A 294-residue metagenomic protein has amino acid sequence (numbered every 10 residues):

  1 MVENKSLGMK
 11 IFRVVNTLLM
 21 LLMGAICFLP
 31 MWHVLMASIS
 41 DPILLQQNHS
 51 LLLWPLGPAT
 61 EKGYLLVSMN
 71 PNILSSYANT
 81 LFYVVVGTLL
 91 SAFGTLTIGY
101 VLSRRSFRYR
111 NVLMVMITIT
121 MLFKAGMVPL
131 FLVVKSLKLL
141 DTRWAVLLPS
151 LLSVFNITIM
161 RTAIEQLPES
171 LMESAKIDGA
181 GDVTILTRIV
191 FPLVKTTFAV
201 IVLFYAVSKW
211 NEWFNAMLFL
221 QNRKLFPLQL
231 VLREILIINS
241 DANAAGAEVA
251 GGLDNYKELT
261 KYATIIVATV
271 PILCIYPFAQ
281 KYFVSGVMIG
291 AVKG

Functional and structural regions predicted by a protein language model:
V2-G294: A hydrophobic, multi-pass inner-membrane permease signature
